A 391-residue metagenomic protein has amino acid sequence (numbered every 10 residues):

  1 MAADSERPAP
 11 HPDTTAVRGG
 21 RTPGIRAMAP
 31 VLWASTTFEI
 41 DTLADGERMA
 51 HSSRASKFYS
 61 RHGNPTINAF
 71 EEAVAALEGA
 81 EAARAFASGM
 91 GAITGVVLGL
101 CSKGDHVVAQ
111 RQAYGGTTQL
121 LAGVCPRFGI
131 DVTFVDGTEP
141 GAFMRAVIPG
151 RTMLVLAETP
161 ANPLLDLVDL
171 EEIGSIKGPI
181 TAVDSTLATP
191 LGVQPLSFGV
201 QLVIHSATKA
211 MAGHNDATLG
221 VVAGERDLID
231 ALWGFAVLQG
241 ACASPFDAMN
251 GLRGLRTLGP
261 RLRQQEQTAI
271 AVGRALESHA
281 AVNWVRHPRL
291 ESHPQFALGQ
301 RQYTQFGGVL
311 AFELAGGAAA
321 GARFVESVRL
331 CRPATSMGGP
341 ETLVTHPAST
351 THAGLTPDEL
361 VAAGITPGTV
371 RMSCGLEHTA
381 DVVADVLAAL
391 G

Functional and structural regions predicted by a protein language model:
M1-A2, A122-G123, D131, E326 (+1 more regions): PLP-dependent enzyme catalytic core of the Aspartate aminotransferase-like
M1-R54, H62: N-terminal glycine-rich, Lys/His-bearing helix-loop that initiates the first secondary-structure elements of many
A2-P8, D13-R21, A82-A280, A297: Conserved PLP-enzyme active-site core in the AAT-like
R21, T36-D41, L187-T189, K209 (+7 more regions): Glycine-rich beta-alpha junction loops
I40-G91, G116-G123: Conserved N-terminal alpha-helix of the aminotransferase class I/II PLP-enzyme fold
G79, R151, A281-W284, L330 (+1 more regions): Glycine-centered tight turns that cap/initiate beta-strands
G251-P260, G308-A315, R371-G375: Short, well-ordered beta-strand elements within core beta-sheets of diverse protein domains
I270-G338, L355-V361: Conserved small-domain helix->loop->beta segment predominantly found in fold-type I
